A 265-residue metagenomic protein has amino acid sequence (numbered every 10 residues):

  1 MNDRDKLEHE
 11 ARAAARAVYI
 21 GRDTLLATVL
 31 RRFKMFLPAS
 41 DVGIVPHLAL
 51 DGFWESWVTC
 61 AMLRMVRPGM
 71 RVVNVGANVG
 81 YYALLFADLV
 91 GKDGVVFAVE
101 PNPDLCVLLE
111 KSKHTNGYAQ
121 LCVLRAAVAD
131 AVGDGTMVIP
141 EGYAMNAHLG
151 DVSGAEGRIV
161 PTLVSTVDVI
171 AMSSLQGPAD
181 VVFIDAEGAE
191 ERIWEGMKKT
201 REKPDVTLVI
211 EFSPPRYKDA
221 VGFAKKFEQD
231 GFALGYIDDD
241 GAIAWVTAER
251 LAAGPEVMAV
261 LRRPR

Functional and structural regions predicted by a protein language model:
M1-R265: Phosphate/nucleotide-binding beta-alpha loop and adjacent structural elements of enzyme active sites
